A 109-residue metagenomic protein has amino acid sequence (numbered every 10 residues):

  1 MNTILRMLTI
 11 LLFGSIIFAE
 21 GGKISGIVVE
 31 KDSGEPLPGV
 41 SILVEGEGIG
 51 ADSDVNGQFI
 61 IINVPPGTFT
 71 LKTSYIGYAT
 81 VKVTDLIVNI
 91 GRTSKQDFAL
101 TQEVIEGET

Functional and structural regions predicted by a protein language model:
M1-G21: Cleavable N-terminal targeting peptides that direct proteins into the secretory/outer-membrane pathway or into
F18-E108: Periplasm-facing N-terminal accessory domains of Gram-negative outer-membrane beta-barrel systems
